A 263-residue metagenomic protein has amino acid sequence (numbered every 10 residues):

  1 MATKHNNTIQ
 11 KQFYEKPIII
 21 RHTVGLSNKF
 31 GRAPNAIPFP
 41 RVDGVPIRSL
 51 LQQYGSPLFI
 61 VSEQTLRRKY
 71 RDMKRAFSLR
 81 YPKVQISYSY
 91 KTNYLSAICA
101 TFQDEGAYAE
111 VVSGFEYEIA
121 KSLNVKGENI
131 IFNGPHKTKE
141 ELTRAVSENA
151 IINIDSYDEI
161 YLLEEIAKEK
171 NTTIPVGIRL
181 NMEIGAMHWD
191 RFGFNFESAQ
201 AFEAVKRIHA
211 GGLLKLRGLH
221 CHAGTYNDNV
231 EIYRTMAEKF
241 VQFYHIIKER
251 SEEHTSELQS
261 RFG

Functional and structural regions predicted by a protein language model:
M1-K168, T172-I174, K215, E249: A charged N-terminal "starter" segment
I47, K137, N181-G185, L213 (+1 more regions): Short connector loops/turns at beta-strand edges and beta->alpha or beta->beta junctions
C99, V146-E148, N181-G193, G218-Y233 (+1 more regions): Active-site-proximal beta-alpha loop/turn segments in soluble metabolic enzymes
K137, D155, F192-Q200, D228-K239: Alpha-helix N-cap and loop-to-helix initiation/capping positions
E148, S156-K215: Conserved anion-binding
A201-K206, A237-I247: Short, well-ordered amphipathic alpha-helical segments that serve as non-catalytic structural scaffolds within diverse
I208-L213, H245-E253: Phosphate/pyrophosphate-binding loops at sites that engage ATP/ADP/AMP, CoA/4′-phosphopantetheine, polyphosphate
E253-G263: Single conserved hydrophobic/aromatic residue that forms the stacking wall/gate of nucleotide- or nucleobase-binding
